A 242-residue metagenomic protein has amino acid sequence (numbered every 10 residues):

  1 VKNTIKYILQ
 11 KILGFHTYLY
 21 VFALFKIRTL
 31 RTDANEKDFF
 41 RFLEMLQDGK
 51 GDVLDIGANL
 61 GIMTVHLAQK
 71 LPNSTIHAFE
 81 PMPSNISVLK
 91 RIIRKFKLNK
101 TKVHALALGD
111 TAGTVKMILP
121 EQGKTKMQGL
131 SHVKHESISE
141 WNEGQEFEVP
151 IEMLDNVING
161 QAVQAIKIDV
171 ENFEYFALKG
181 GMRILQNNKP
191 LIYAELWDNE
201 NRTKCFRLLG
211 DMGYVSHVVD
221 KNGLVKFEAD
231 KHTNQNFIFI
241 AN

Functional and structural regions predicted by a protein language model:
V1-N242: Phosphate/nucleotide-binding beta-alpha loop and adjacent structural elements of enzyme active sites
